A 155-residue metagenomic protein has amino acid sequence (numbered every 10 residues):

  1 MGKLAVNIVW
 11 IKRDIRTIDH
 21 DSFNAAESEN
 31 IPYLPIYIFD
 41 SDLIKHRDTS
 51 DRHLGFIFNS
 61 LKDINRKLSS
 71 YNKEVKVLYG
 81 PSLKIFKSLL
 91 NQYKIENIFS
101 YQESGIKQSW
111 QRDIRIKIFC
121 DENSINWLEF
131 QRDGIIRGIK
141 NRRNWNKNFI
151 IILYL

Functional and structural regions predicted by a protein language model:
M1-L155: Active-site "lid/cap" and pocket-lining segments within catalytic core domains
